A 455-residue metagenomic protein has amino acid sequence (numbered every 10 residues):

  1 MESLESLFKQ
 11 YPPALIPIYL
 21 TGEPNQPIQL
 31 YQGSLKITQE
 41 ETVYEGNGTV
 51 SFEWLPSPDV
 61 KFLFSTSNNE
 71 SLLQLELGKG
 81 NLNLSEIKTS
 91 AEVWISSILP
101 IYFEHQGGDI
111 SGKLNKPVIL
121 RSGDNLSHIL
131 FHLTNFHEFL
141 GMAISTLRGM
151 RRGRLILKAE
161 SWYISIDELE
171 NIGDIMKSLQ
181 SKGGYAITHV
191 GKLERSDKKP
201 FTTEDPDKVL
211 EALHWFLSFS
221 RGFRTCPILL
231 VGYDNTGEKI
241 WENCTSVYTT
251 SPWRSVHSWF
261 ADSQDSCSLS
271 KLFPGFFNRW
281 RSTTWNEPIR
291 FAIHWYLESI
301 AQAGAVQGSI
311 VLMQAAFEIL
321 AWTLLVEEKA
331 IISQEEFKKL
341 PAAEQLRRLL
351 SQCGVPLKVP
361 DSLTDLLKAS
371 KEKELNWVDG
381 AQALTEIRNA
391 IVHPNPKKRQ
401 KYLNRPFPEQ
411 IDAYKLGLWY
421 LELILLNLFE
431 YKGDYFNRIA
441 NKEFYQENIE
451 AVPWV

Functional and structural regions predicted by a protein language model:
E2-H294, A301-A305, R405-V452: Charged, non-catalytic interaction/linker regions at domain boundaries that couple catalytic cores to substrate
K208, F291-H294, G304-A315, P341 (+3 more regions): Short, well-structured alpha-helical interface segments that form or flank functional binding sites
A212, L272, Q345, L349-Q352 (+1 more regions): Charge-rich, solvent-exposed alpha-helical interaction surfaces
T283-H294, S362, E386-P396: Active-site-adjacent bridging/hinge elements
A292-P360: Long, well-ordered mid-to-C-terminal structural blocks that present hydrophobic/aromatic surfaces
W322-L325, E386-Q400, E422-G433: Charged/polar positions within long, soluble alpha-helices
V326, A369-E372, R438: Hydrophilic extracytoplasmic domains
K368-N404: Histidine-centered, metal-coordinating catalytic motifs and their short helical/loop contexts
